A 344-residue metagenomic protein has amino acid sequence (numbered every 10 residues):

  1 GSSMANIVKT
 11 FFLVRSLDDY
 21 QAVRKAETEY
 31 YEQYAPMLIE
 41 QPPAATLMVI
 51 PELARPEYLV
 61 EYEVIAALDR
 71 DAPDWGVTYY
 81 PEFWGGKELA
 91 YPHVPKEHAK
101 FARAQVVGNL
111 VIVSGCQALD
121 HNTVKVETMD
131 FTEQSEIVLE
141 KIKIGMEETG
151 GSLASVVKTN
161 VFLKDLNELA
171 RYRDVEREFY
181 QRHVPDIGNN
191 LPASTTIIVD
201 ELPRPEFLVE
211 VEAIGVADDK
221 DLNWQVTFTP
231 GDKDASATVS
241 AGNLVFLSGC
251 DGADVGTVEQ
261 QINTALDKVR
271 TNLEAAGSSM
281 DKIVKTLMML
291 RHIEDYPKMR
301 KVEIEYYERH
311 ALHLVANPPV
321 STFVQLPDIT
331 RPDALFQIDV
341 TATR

Functional and structural regions predicted by a protein language model:
S3-V8, R15-E140, I144-K158, F162-K285 (+1 more regions): N-terminal presequence-like segments and the immediate start of the first folded domain
